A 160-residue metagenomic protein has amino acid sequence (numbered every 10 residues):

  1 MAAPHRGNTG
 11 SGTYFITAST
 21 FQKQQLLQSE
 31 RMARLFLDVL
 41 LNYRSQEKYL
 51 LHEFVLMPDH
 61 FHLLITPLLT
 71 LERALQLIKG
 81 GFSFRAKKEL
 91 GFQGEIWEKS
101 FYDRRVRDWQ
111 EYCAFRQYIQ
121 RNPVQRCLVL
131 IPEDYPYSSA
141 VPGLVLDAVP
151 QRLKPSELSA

Functional and structural regions predicted by a protein language model:
M1-A160: Short catalytic/metal-binding and nucleic-acid-binding patches
